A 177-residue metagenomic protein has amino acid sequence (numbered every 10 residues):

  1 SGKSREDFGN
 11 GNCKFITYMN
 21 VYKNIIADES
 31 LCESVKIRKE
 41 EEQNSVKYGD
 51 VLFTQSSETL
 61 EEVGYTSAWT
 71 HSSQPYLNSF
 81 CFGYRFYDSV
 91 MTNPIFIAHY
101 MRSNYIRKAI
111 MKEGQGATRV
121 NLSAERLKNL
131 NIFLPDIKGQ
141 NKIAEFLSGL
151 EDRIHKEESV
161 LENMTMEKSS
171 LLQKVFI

Functional and structural regions predicted by a protein language model:
S1-R5, M19-V51: Sequence-specific dsDNA recognition surfaces
S4, F8, Q74-C81, T92 (+2 more regions): A short glycine-rich beta-alpha junction/loop motif
N12, K47, N78-F80: A generic structural signal for short beta-strands and their flanking turns/coil linkers
V21-E33, V51-N78, I95-H99, K108-K112: Short, ligand-facing micro-motifs at secondary-structure edges
R85-N93: Ligand-binding loop in jelly-roll beta-barrel domains
R126-N129, F133-I177: Amphipathic alpha-helical coiled-coil/heptad-repeat segments
